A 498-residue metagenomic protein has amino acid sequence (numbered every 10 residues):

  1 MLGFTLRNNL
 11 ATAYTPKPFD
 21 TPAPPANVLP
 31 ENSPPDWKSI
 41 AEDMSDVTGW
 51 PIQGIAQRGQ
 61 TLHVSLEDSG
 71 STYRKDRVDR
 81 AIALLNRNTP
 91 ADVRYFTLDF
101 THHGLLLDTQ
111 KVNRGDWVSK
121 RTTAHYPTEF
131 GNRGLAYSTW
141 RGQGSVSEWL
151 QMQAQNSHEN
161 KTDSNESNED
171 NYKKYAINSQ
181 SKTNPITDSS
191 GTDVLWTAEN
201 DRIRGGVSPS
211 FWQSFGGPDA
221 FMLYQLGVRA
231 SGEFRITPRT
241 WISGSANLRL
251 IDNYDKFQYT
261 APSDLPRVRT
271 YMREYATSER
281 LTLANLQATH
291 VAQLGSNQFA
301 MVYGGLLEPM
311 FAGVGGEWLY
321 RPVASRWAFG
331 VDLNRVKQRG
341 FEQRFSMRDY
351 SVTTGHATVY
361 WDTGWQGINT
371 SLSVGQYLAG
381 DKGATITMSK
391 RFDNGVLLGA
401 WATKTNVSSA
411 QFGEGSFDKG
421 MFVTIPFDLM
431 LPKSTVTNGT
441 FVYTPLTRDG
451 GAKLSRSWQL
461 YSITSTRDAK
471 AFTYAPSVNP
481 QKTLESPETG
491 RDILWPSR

Functional and structural regions predicted by a protein language model:
M1, S167, N200-S278, L454-R456 (+2 more regions): Transmembrane beta-barrel domains of Gram-negative outer membranes and organellar outer membranes
M1-A13, L226-I236, S263, L286-L294 (+4 more regions): Feature captures outer-membrane beta-barrel proteins of Gram-negative bacteria and organelles
M1-L2, G216-Y224, P238, L250-N253 (+6 more regions): Solvent-exposed loop/turn segments connecting transmembrane beta-strands in outer-membrane beta-barrel proteins
M1-L2, S65-D68, G205-G217, R273 (+5 more regions): Transmembrane beta-strand segments that form the barrel wall of outer-membrane beta-barrel proteins
L2-H63, S71-T72, D76-S190, D264-R267 (+3 more regions): Flexible, glycine-rich linker and terminal segments associated with outer-membrane beta-barrel/transport systems
L10-Y14, L106, Q213-D219, L250-K256 (+8 more regions): Gram-negative outer-membrane beta-barrel proteins
P30-E31, F215-F221, R229-S231, M272-E279 (+7 more regions): Outer-membrane beta-barrel domain signature
D188-D193, T197-G205: Extended, low-complexity intrinsically disordered regions enriched in serine/proline/glycine/threonine
